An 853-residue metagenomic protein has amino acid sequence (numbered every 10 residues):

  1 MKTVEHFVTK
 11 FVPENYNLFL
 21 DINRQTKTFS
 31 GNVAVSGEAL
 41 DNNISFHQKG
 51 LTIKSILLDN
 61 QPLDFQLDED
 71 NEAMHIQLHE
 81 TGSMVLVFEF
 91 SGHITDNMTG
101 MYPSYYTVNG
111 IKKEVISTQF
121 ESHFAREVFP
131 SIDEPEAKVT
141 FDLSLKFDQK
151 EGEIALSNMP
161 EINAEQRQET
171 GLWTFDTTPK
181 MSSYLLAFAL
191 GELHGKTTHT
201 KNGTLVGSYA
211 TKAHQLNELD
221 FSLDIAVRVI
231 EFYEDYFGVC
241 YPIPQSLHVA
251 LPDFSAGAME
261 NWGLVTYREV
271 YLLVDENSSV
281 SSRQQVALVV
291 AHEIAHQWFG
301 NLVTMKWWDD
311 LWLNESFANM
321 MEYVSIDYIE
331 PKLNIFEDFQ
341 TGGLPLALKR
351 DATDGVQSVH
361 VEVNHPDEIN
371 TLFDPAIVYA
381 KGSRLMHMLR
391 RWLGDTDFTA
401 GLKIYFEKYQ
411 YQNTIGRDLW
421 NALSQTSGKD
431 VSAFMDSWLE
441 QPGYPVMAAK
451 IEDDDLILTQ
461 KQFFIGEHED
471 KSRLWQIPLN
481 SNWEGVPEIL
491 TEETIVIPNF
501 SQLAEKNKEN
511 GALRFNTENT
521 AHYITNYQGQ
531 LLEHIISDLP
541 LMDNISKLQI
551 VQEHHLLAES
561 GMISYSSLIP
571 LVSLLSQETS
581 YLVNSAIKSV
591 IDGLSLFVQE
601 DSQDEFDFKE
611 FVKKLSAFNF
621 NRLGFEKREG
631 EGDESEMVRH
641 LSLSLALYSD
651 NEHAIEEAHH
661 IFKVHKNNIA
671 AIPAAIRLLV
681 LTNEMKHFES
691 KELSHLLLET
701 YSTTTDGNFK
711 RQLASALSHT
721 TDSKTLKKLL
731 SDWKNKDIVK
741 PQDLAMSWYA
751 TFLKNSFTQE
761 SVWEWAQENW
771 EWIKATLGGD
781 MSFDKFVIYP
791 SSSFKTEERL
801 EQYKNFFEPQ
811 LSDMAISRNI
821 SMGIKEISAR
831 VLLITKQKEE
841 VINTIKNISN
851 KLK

Functional and structural regions predicted by a protein language model:
M1-N32, S55, T99-Y102, N109-V115 (+2 more regions): N-terminal, polar/Ser/Thr-rich
V4-T9, E89-D142, G191-L193, T520-N544 (+1 more regions): Glycine/proline-rich low-complexity spacer/linker segments in large multi-domain proteins
F29-Q48: Ligand-binding face of N-terminal immunoglobulin V-set domains in extracellular IgSF glycoproteins
G31, Q119, H123, P130-A291 (+4 more regions): Hydrophobic helix-coil surface modules that form long, contiguous segments used for peptide/substrate interaction
H47-T52, A137, D470-I477: Short coil-to-beta strand junction motifs in C2/discoidin
Q48-V108, F129-D133, Q168-E169, N499-N507: A surface-exposed beta-strand-loop module
I53, V115, F175, S208-E469 (+5 more regions): Hydrophobic alpha-helical and helix-loop surface patches within well-folded domains that function as non-catalytic
S144-F147, A210, A295, V359-P366 (+4 more regions): Non-catalytic accessory/interaction domains
